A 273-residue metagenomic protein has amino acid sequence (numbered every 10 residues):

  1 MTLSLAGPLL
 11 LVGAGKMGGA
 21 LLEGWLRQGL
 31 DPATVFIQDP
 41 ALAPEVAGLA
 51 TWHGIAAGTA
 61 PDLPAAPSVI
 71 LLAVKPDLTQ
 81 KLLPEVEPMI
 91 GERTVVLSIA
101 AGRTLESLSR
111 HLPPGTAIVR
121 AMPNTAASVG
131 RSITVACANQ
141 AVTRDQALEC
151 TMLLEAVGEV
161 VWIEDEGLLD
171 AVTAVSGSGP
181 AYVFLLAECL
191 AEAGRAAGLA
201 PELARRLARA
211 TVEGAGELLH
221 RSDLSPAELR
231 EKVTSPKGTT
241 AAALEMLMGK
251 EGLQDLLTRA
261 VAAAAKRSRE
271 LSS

Functional and structural regions predicted by a protein language model:
M1-P61, A65, S132, R195-A197: NAD(P)+-binding Rossmann beta1-loop-alpha1 motif at the extreme N-terminus of oxidoreductases
T2-L3, R209-S273: NAD(P)-dependent Rossmann-like dehydrogenase/reductase catalytic/cofactor-binding core
L21, F36, L42, W52-A57 (+2 more regions): Rossmann-like NAD(P)(H) cofactor-binding subdomain of soluble oxidoreductases
L30-D31, G91, P113, E155: Short conserved AdoMet
S107-A117, I133-A171, Y182-R221, R267: Internal alpha-helical scaffold of NAD(P)-dependent oxidoreductase catalytic cores
L168-A174, P226-E231: Short pre-catalytic strand/loop immediately N-terminal to key active-site residues, enriched for Gly-Thr
G179: Aromatic-residue-lined binding/catalytic grooves and analogous aromatic/hydrophobic interfacial grooves in multimeric
